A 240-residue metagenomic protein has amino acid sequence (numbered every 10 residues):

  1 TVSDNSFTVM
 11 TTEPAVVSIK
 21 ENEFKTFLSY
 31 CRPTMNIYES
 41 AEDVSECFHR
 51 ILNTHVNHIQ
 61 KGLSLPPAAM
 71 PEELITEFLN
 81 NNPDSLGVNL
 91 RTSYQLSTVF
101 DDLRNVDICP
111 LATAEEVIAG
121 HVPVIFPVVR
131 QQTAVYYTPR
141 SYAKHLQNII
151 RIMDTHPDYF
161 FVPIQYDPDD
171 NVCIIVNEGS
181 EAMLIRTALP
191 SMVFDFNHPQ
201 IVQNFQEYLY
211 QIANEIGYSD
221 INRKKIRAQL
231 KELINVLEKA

Functional and structural regions predicted by a protein language model:
T1-I221, K225, Q229-V236: Hydrophobic protein-protein interaction segments
K239-A240: C-terminal, charge/polar-rich interaction regions
